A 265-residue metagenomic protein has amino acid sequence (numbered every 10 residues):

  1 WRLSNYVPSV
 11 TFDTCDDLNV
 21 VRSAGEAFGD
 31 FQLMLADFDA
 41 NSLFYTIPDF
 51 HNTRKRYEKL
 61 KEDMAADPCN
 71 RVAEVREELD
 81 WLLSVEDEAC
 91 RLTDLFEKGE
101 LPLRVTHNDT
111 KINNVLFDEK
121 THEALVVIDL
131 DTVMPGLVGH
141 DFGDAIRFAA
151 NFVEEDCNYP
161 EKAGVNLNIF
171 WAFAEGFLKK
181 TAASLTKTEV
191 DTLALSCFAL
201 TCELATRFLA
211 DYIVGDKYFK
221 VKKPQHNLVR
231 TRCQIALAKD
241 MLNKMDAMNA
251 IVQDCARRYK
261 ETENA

Functional and structural regions predicted by a protein language model:
W1-S4: A conserved loop-to-beta-strand element in the N-lobe of protein kinase catalytic cores that borders the ATP-binding
V7-A24, D37-H107, I112-V126, A199 (+4 more regions): ATP-dependent phospho-/nucleotidyl transfer catalytic cores
S23, A27, W81, D141 (+1 more regions): Charged catalytic carboxylate motif
G25-A36, A150: Short amphipathic alpha-helical signal-transduction/dimerization elements
Q32-D39, L178-T181: Protein kinase-like catalytic domain
G99, N113-E154: Catalytic activation segment of kinase domains across protein kinase-like and atypical kinase folds
P135, G139-A183, A199-Y218: Active-site activation/catalytic loop segments of kinase-like enzymes and analogous catalytic loops in related
L185-C197: All-alpha amphipathic helical-bundle segments outside canonical DNA-binding/catalytic cores that form hydrophobic
